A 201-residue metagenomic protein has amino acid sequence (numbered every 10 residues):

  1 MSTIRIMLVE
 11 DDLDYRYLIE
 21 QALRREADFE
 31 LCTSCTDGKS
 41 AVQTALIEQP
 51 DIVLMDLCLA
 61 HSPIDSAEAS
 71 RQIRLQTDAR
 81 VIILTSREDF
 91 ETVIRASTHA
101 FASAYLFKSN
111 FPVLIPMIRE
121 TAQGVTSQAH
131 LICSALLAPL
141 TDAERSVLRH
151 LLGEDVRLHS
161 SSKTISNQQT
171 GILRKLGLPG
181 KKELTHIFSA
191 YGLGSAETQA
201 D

Functional and structural regions predicted by a protein language model:
M1-H130: N-terminal regulatory/sensing modules of transcriptional regulators
T33, R71, R149, R174 (+1 more regions): A cross-family signal for key residues in well-ordered alpha-helices that form functional helical elements
S62, P139-L140, I165: Residue-level marker of regulatory loop/turn positions in helix-turn-helix DNA-binding domains and in histidine
M117, Q168-G171: Residues within the DNA-recognition helix of helix-turn-helix
T126-G153: Regulatory hinge/linker segments at domain boundaries that couple sensory/effector modules to output domains
G153-T164: Helix-turn-helix DNA-binding module
T170-D201: Basic, Lys/Arg-enriched C-terminal extension of HTH/homeodomain DNA-binding domains
